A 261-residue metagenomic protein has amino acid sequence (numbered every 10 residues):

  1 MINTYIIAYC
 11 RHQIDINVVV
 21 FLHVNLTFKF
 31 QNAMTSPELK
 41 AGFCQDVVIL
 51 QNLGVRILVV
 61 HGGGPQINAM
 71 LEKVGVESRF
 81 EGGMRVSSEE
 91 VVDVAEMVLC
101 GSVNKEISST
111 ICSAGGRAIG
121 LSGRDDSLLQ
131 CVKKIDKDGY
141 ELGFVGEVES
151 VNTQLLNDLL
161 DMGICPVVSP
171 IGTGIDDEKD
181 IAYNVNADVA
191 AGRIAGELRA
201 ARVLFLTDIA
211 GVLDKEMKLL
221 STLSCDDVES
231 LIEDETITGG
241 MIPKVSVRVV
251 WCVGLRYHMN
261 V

Functional and structural regions predicted by a protein language model:
M1-N260: Nucleotide/pyrophosphate-binding catalytic subdomain
